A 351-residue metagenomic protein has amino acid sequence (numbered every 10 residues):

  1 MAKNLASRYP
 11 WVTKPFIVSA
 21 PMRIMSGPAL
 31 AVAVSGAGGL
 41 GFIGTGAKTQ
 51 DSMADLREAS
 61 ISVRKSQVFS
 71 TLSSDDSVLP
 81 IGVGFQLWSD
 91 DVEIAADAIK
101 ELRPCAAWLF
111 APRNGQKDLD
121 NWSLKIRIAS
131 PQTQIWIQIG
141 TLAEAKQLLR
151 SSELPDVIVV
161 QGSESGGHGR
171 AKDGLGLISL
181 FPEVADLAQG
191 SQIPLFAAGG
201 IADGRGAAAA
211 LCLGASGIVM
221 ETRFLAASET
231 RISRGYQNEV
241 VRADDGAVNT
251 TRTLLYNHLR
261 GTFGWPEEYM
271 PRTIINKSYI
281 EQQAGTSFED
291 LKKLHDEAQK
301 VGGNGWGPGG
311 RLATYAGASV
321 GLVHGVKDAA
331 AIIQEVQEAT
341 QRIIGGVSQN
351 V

Functional and structural regions predicted by a protein language model:
A2-S191: Active-site entrance/lid segments in N-terminal catalytic domains of soluble metabolic enzymes
S165, R170-F196, A202-V351: Conserved active-site-proximal phosphate/metal-binding subdomains
